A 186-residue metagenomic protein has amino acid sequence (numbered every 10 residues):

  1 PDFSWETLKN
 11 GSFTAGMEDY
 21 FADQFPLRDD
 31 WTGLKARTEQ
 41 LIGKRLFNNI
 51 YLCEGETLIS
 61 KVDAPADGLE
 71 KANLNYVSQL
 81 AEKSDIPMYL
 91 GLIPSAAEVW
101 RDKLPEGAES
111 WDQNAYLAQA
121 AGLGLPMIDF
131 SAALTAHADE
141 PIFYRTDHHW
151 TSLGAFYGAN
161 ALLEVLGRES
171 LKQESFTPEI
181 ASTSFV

Functional and structural regions predicted by a protein language model:
P1-V186: Extracellular glycan-modifying ectodomains
